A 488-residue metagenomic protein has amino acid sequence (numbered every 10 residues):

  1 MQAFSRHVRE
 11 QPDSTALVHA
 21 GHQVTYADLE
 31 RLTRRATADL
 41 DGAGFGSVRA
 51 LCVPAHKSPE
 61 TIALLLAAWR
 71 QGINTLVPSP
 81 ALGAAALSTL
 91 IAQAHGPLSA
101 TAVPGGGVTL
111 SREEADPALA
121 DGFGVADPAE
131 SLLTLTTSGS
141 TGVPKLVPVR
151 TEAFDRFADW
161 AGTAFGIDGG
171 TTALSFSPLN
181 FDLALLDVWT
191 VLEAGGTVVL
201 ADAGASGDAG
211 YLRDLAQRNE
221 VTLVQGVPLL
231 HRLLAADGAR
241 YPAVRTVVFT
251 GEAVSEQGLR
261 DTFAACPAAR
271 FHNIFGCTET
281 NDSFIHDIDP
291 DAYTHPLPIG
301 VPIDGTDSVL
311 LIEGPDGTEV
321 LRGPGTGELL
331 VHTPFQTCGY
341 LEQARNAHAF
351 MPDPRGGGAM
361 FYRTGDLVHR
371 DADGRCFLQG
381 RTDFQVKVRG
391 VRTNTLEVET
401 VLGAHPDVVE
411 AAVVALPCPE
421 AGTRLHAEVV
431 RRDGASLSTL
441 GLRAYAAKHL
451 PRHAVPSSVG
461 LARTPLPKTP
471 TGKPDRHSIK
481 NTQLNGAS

Functional and structural regions predicted by a protein language model:
P12, L119-T136, V143, I167-A173 (+1 more regions): Conserved pre-ATP/AMP-binding loop-to-beta segment of ANL
D13-G44, V149-D155: Conserved AMP-binding/adenylate-forming core of the ANL superfamily
T25-D28, E130-D159: Conserved AMP-binding A3 loop
A55-S58, S79, I167, S177-A184 (+1 more regions): Conserved AMP-binding
H56, P298-A487: Core catalytic subdomain of AMP-forming adenylate-forming
A84-S88, P104-S131, A158, D291-L297: Flexible, low-complexity linker/hinge segments
K145, R150-T172, D182-T222: Conserved AMP-binding/adenylation subdomain of ANL enzymes
G196, L223, A235-P296, E319: Gly/Ser/Thr-rich phosphate-binding loop
